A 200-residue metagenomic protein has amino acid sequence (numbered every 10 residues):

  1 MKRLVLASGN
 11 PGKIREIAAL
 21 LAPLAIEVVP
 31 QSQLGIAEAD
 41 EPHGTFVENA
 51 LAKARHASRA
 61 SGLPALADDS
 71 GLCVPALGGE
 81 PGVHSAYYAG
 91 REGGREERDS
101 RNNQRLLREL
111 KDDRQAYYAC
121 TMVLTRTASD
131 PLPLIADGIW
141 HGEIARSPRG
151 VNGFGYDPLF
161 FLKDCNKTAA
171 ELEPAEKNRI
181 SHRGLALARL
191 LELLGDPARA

Functional and structural regions predicted by a protein language model:
K2-V5, P11-V29, Q33-A200: Anionic-ligand binding patches
